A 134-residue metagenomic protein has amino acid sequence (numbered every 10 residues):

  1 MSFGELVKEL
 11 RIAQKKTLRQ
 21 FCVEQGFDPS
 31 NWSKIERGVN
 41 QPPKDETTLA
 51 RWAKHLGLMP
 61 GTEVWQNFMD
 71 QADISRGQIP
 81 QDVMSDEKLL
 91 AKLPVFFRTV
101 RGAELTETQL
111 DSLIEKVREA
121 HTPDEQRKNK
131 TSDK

Functional and structural regions predicted by a protein language model:
M1-Q14, A50, F97, R101 (+2 more regions): A short, Lys/Arg-rich alpha-helix, primarily the initiator
V7, F21-C22, W32-I35: Conserved hydrophobic/aromatic packing and binding residues within compact polymer-binding modules
V7, L18, P29, E46-L49: Helix-turn-helix DNA-binding elements, focusing on the entry/boundary residues of the two helices that contact DNA
R11, C22, A53: The alpha-helix within a helix-turn-helix
G26-P43: Recognition helix of helix-turn-helix/homeodomain-like DNA-binding domains that insert into the DNA major groove
D45-Q66: DNA major-groove recognition helix of helix-turn-helix/homeodomain DNA-binding modules
T62-R98: Short, charged recognition helix plus adjacent turn of helix-turn-helix-like nucleic-acid-binding domains
